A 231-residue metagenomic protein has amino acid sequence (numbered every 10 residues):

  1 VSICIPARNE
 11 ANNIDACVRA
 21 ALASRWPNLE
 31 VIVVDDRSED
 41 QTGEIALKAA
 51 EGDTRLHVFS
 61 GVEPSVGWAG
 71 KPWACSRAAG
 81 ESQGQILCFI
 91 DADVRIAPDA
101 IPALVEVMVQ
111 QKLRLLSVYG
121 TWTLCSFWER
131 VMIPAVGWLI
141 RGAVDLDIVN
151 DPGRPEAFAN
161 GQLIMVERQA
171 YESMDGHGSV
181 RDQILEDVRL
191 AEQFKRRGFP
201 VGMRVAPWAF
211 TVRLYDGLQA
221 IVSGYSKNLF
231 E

Functional and structural regions predicted by a protein language model:
V1-C17: N-proximal low-complexity "stem/linker" segments adjacent to membrane-targeting elements
E10-N13, S38, A97: Donor nucleotide-sugar binding loop of glycosyltransferases
V18-S65: Acidic donor-binding segment of Leloir-type glycosyltransferases
Q41, A92-V107: Acidic donor-binding/catalytic loop of UDP-sugar-dependent glycosyltransferases, especially processive GT2
G52-G80, A103-M174, G178, V222 (+1 more regions): Long helical/loop segments within the catalytic core of UDP-sugar-dependent glycosyltransferases, especially the large
Q83-I86: Short acidic donor-binding loop at the edge of a beta-strand
D182, V188-F210: Catalytic donor-sugar/metal-binding loop of nucleotide-sugar-dependent glycosyltransferases
